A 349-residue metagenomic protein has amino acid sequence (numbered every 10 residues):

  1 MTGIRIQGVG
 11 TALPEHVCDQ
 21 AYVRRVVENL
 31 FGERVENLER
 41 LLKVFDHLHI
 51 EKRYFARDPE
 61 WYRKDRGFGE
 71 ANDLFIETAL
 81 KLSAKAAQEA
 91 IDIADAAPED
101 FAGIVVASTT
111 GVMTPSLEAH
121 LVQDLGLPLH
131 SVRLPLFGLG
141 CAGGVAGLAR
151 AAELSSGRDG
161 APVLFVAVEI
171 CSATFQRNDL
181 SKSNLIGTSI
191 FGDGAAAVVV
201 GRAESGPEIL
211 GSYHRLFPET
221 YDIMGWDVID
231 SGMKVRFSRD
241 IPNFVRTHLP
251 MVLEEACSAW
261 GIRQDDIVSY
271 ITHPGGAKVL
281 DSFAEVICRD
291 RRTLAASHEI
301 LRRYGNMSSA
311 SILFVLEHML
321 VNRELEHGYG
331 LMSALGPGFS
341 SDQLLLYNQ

Functional and structural regions predicted by a protein language model:
M1-I76, R177-T247, M251, L335 (+1 more regions): Condensing-enzyme catalytic core mediating Claisen C-C bond formation in acyl metabolism
Q7-G10, A107, F137, P162-E169 (+3 more regions): Short beta-strand segments
V17-C18, P115-A119, A146-A149, T174-D179 (+2 more regions): Short acidic, glycine/serine/threonine-rich loops at helix termini
L48-G138, Q264-L280: Conserved beta-ketoacyl condensing-enzyme motif
T78-A94, L117, A195, F244-A259 (+1 more regions): Short, well-ordered amphipathic alpha-helical segments that serve as non-catalytic structural scaffolds within diverse
A84, T109-T110, Q123, P128-H130 (+5 more regions): Claisen-condensing/thiolase-fold acyl-transfer catalytic domains that form or cleave C-C bonds in fatty acid
M113-L127, V166-R177, Y221-W226, L280-L294: Acidic-glycine-rich active-site phosphate/pyrophosphate-binding loop
L136, G143-R150, I170-G194: Active-site glycine-rich loop that binds ribose-phosphate moieties when present
